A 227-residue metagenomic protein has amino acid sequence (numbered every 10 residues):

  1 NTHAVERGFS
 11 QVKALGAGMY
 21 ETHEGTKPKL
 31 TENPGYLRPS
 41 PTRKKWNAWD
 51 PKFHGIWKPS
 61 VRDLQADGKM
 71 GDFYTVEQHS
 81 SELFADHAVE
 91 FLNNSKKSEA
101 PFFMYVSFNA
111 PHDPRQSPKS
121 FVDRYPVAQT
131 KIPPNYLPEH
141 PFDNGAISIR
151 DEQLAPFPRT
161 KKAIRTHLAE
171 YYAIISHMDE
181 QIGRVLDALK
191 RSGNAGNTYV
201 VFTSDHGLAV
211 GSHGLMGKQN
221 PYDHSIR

Functional and structural regions predicted by a protein language model:
N1-A17: Active-site segment of extracytoplasmic enzymes that catalyze sulfate/phosphate-ester chemistry
H23-R227: Active-site-proximal cap/lid insertion segments
